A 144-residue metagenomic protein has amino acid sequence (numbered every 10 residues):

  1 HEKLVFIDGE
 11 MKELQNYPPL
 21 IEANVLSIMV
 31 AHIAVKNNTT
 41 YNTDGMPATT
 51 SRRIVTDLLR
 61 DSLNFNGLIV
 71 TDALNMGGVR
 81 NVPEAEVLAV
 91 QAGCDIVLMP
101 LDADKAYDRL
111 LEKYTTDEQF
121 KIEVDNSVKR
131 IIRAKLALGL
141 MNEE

Functional and structural regions predicted by a protein language model:
H1-E123: Second-shell residues forming the walls of enzyme active-site clefts
T115-E143: Mid-to-C-terminal alpha-helical segments outside catalytic/metal-binding sites
